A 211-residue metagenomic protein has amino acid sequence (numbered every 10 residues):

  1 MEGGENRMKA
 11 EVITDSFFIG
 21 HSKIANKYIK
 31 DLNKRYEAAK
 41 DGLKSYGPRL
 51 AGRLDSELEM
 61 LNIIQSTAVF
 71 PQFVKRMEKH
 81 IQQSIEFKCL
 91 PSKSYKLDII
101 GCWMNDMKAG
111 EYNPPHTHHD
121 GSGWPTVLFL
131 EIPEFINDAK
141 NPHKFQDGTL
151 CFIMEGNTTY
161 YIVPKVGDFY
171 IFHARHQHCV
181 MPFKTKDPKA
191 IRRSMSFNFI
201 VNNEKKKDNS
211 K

Functional and structural regions predicted by a protein language model:
M1-E5, F172, K186: A general, composition-driven signal for non-globular sequence regions
G3-S92, G110-N113: Non-heme Fe(II)/2-oxoglutarate
P91-C102: A short coil-to-beta-strand element that immediately follows conserved catalytic motifs
I100-I171, H176-M181, P188-S194, N198-V201 (+1 more regions): Catalytic core of non-heme Fe(II) oxygenases with the double-stranded beta-helix
